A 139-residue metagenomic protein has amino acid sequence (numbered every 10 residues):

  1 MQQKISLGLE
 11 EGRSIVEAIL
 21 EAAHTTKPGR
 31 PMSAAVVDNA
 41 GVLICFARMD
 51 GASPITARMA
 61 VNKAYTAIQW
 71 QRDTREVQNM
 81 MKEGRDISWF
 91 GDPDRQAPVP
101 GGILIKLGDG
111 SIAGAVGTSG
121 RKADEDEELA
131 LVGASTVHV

Functional and structural regions predicted by a protein language model:
M1-V139: Flexible, solvent-exposed loop/hinge segments and secondary-structure transition points
